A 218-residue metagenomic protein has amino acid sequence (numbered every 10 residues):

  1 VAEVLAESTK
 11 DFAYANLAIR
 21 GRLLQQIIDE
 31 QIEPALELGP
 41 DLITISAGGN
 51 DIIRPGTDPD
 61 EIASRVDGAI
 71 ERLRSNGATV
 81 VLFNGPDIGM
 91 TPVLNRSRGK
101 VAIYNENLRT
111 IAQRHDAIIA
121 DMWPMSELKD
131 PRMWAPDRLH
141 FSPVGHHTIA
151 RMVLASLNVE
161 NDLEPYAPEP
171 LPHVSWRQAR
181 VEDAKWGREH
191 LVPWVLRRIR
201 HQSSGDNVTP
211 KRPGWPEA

Functional and structural regions predicted by a protein language model:
V1-D67, A179-A218: Conserved SGNH/GDSL esterase-like catalytic core that processes O-acyl groups on lipids and polysaccharides
N16-A18, N84, D121-P124: Residue-level recognition of beta-strand->loop/alpha-helix junctions
I45, V81-F83: Structural beta-sheet core signal
N50-E61, D87-I103: Serine-dependent acyl-ester chemistry module
E61-S75, I103-T110: Alpha-helical scaffolding segments of alpha/beta enzyme cores, especially the outer helices of TIM-barrel or partial
S75-V80, A117: A short helix->loop->beta-strand "cap" motif at the edges of active sites that frequently abuts
M90-W123, P143-H147: Substrate-gating cap/lid alpha-helix
R114, D137-H140, V144-A218: Conserved catalytic region of serine esterases and O-acyltransferases that act on ester linkages in lipids
